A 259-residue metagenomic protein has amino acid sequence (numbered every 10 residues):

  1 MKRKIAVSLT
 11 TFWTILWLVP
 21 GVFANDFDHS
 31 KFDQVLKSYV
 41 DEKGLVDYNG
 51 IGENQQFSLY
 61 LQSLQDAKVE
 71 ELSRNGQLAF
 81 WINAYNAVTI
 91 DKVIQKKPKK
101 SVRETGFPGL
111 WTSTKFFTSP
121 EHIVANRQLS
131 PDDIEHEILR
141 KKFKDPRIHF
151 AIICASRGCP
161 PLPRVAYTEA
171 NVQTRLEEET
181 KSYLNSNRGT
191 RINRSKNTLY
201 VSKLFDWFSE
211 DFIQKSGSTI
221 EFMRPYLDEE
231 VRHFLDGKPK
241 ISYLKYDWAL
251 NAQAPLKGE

Functional and structural regions predicted by a protein language model:
M1-K4: Positively charged n-region of N-terminal signal peptides that target proteins for export
S8-G21: Bacterial N-terminal signal peptides
D26-E259: Interaction/scaffold regions that mediate signaling and macromolecular assembly across diverse proteins
